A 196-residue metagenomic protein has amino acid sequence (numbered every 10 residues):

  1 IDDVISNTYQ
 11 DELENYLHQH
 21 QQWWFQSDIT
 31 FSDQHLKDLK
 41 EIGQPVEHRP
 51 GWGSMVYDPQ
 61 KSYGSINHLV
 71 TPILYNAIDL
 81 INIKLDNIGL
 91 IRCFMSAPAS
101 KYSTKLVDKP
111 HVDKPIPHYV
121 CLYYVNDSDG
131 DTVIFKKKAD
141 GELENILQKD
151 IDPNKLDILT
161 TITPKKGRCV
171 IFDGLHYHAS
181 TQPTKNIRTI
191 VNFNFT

Functional and structural regions predicted by a protein language model:
I1-L85: Non-heme Fe(II)/2-oxoglutarate
S62-T196: Catalytic core of non-heme Fe(II) oxygenases with the double-stranded beta-helix
